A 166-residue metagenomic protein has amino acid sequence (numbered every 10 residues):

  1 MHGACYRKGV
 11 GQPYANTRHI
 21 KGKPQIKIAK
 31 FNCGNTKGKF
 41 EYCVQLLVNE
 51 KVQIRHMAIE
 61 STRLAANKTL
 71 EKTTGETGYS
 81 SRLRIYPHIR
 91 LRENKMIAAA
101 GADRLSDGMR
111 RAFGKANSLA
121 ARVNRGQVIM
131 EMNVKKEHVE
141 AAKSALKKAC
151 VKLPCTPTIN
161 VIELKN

Functional and structural regions predicted by a protein language model:
M1-N166: Ribosome-associated RNA-binding proteins
